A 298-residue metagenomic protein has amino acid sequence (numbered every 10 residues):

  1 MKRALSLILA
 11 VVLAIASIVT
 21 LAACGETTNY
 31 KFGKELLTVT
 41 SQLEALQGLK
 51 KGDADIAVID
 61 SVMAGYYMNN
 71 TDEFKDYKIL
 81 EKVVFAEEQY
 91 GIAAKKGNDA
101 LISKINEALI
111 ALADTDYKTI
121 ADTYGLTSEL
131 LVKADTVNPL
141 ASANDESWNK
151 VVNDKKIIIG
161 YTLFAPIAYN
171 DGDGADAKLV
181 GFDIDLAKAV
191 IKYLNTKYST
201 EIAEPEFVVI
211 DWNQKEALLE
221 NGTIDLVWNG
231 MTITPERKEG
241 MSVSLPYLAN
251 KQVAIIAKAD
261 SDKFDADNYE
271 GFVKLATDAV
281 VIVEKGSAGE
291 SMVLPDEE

Functional and structural regions predicted by a protein language model:
M1-L9: Positively charged n-region of N-terminal signal peptides that target proteins for export
I15-Y30: Sec-dependent signal peptide cleavage junction
E26-L46, S61-G65, D99, L163-A165 (+2 more regions): Bilobed "Venus flytrap"/periplasmic-binding protein-like clamshell domains and structurally analogous long
E35-Q42, Q47-K51, D60, I105 (+1 more regions): Extracytoplasmic small-molecule ligand-binding "clamshell" domains of the periplasmic binding protein/Venus flytrap
M68-E87, F164-P166, K188, S199-V273: Acidic, polar ligand-binding/catalytic clefts
V84-N138, I184, I191-Y193, K258-E270 (+2 more regions): Extended ligand-binding regions for polar small-molecule ligands
G91-A93, I158, V253-I255: Residues embedded in well-ordered beta-strands
